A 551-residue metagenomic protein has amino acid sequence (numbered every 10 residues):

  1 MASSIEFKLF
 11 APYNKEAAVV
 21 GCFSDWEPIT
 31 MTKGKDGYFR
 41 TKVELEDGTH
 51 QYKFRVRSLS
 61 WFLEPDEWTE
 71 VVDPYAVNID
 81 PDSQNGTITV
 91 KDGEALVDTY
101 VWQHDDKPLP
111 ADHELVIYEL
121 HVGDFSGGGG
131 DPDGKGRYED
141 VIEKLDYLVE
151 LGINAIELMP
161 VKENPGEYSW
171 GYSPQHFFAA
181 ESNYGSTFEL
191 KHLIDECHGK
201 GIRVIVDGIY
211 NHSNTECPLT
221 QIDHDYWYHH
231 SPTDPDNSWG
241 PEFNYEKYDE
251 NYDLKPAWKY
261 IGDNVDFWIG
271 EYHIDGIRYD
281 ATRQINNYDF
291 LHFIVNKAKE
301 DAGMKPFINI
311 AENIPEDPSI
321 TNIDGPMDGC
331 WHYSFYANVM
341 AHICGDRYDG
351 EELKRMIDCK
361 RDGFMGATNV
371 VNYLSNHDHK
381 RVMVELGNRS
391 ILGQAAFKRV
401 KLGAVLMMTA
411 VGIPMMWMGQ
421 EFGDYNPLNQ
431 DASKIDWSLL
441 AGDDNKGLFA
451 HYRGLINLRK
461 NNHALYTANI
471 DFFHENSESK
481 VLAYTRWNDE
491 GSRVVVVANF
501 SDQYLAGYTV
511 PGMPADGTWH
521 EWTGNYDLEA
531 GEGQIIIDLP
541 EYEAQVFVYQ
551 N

Functional and structural regions predicted by a protein language model:
M1-Y13, T30-Y118, D124-D133, D140: The feature marks proteins involved in alpha-glucan
A11-A17, S24-W26, G512-G517: Short proline/glycine-enriched turn/loop motifs at strand-loop junctions of beta-rich domains
F62-D105, K200, P218-P241, G345-G363: Core domains of carbohydrate- and sulfate-ester-processing enzymes
Q103, A111-D112, H121-G276, T282 (+2 more regions): Substrate-binding/active-site clefts of carbohydrate-active enzymes
N264, G270-V370, L406, Q420-L458 (+5 more regions): Active-site-proximal helices and loops of the catalytic beta/alpha 8
T368-L392: Active-site clefts of carbohydrate-active enzymes
V497-S501: Asparagine-centered strand-capping/turn motif at beta-strand->loop junctions
G531-N551: C-terminal beta-strand-rich structural cap/linker in extracellular carbohydrate-active enzymes
